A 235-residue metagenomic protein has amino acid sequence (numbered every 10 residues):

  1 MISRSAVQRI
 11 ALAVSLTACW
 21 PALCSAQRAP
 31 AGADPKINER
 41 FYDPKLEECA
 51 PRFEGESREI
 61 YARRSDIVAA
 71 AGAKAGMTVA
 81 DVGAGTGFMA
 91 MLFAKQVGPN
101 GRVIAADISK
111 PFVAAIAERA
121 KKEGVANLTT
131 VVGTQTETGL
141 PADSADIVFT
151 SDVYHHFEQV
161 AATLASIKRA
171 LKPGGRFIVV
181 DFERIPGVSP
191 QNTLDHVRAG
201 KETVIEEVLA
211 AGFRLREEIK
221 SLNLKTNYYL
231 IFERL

Functional and structural regions predicted by a protein language model:
Q27-A80: Class I SAM-dependent transferase core
G76, P99-N100, L171-F177: Short glycine-dipeptide loop
A80-T138: Class I SAM-dependent methyltransferase SAM/SAH-binding core
A94, A161-R176: A short glycine-rich, Lys/Arg-flanked "PGG" loop and its adjoining helix->strand segment in the class I
T138-I147: A short acidic, Gly/Pro-enriched loop at the edge of an enzyme's catalytic core that lines a small-molecule cofactor
D146-A161: A short SAM/SAH-binding and catalytic strip from SAM-dependent methyltransferases
R176-I205: Conserved class I S-adenosyl-L-methionine
E217-L235: Core SAM-dependent methyltransferase catalytic element
